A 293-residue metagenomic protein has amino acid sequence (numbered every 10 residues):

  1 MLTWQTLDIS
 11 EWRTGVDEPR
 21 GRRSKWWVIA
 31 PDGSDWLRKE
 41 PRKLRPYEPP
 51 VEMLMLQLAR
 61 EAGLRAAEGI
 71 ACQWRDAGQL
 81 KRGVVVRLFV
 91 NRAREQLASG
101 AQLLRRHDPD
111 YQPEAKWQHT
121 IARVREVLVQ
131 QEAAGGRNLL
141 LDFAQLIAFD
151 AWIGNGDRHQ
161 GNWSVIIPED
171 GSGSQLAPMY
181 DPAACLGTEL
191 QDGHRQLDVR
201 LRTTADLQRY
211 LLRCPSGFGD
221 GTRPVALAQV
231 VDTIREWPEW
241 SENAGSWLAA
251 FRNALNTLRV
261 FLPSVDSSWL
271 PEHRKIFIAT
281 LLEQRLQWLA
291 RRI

Functional and structural regions predicted by a protein language model:
M1-Y111: Conserved ATP-binding subdomain of kinase catalytic cores across diverse folds
K43, M53-E61, L141, Q145-F149 (+2 more regions): A broad, structural surface signal
E48, E52, D142, G156-H159 (+1 more regions): Active-site-proximal structural scaffolding
R60, P168-I293: C-terminal catalytic region of ATP-dependent kinase domains
W74-K81, A134-G135, E242-A244, P263-S267: Intrinsically disordered, low-complexity coil segments
G83, A144-Q145, C214: Glycine-centered structural positions embedded in regular secondary structure
F89-I147: ATP-dependent phospho-/nucleotidyl transfer catalytic cores
I121-Q191: Conserved kinase catalytic-core segment
